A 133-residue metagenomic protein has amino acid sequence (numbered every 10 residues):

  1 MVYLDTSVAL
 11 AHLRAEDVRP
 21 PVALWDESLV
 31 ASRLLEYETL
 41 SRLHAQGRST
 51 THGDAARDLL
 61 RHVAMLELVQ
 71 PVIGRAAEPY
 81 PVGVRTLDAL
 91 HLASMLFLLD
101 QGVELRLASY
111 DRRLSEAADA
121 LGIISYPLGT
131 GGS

Functional and structural regions predicted by a protein language model:
M1, S32, E36, F97-S133: Acidic, PIN/NYN-like endoribonuclease modules and their adjacent C-terminal/linker elements
M1-L35, L43-A55, I123, G129-G131: Short, well-structured N-terminal submotif of metal-dependent ribonuclease cores
L4, A31, E67, T86-A89 (+1 more regions): Short beta-strand scaffold positions
A9, L35, V72, H91 (+1 more regions): Alpha-helix capping/helix-boundary segments
R14, V18-R19, L40, H44 (+3 more regions): Noncatalytic, solvent-exposed loop/strand surfaces of beta-propeller-type extracellular/periplasmic domains
E27, V63-A64, L105, I123: A structural micro-motif
R61-S94: Acidic catalytic patch
